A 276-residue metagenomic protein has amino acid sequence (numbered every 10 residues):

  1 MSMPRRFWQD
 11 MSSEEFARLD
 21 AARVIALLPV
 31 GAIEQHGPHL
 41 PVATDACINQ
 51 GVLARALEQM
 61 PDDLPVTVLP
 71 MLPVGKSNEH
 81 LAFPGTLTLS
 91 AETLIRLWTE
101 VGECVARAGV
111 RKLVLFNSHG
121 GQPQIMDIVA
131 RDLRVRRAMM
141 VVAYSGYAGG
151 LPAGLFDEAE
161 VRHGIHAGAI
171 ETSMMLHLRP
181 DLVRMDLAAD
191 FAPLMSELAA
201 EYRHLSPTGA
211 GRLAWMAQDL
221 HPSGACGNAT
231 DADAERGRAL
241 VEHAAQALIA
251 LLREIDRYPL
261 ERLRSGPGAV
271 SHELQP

Functional and structural regions predicted by a protein language model:
M1-K112, G120-P276: Extended, histidine- and acidic-residue-enriched regions that form the cofactor-binding/catalytic faces
L115: Conserved SAM-binding loop
